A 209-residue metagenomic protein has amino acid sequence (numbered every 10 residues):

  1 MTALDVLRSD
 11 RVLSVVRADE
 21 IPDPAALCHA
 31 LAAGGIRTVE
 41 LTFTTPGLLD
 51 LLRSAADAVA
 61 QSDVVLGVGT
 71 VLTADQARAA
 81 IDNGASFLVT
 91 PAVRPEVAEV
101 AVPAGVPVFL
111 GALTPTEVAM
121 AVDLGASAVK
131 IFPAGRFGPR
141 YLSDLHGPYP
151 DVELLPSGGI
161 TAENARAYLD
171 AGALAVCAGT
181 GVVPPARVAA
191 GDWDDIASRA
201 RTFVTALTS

Functional and structural regions predicted by a protein language model:
M1-S86, P103, D151, A162-E163 (+1 more regions): Conserved N-terminal beta1-alpha1 strand-loop-helix module at the mouth
L13, V65-G67, L88-V89, F109 (+2 more regions): Structural detector of well-ordered beta-strand residues that form the stable sheet scaffold of enzyme domains
L27, T73-N83, T116-L124, Y141 (+1 more regions): Catalytic cores of alpha/beta
F43, T70, P91-V93, A112-L113 (+3 more regions): Short secondary-structure boundary segments
A77-A121: Hydrophobic, well-structured mid-protein blocks that either form specific transmembrane helices
F87-V100, I131-P139, A171-W193: Glycine-rich phosphate-binding active-site loops on the catalytic face of alpha/beta enzymes
A101-V102, V108, G138-Y149, L154: CoA-thioester-processing core
